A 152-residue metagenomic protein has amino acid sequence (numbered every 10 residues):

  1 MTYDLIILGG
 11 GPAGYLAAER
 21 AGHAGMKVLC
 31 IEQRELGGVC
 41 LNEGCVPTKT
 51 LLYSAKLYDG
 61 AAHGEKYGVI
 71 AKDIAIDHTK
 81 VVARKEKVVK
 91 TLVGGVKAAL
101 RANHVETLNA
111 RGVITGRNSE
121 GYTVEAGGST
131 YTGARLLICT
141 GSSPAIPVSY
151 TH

Functional and structural regions predicted by a protein language model:
M1-G11: Beta1/beta-strand and adjacent pyrophosphate-binding region of the FAD-binding site in flavoprotein oxidoreductases
T2-Y3, E19-M26, I31-Y150: Glycine-rich flavin
G14: N-terminal Rossmann-fold NAD(P) dinucleotide-binding loop
